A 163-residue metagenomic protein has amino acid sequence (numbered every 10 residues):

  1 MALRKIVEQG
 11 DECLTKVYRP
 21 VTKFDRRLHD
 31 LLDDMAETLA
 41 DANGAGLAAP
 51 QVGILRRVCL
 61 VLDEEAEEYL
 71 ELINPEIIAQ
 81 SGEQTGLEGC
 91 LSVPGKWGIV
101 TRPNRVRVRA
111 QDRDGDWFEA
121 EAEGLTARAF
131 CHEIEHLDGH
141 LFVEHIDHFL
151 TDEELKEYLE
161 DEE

Functional and structural regions predicted by a protein language model:
M1-E163: Positively charged
